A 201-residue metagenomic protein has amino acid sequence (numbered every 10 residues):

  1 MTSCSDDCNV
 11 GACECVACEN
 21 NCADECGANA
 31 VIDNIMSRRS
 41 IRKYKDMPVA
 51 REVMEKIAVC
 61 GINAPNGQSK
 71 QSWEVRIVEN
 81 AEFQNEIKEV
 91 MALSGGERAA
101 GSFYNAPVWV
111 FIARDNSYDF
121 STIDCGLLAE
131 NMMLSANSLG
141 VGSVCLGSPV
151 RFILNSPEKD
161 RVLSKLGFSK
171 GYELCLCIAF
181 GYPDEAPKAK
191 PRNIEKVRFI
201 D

Functional and structural regions predicted by a protein language model:
T2-D201: Acidic, surface-exposed loops and disordered segments
